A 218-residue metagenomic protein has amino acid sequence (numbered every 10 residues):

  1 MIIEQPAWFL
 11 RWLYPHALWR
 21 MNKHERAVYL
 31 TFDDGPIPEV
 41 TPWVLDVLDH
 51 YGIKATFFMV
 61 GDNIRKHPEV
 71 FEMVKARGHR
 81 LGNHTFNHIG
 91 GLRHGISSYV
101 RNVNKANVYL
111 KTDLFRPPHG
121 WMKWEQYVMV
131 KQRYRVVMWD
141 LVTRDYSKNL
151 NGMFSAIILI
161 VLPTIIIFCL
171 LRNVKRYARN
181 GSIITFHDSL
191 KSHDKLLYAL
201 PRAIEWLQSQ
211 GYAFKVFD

Functional and structural regions predicted by a protein language model:
I2-G91, S98, K111-T112, A213: Active-site beta->alpha N-cap acidic-glycine motif
R65-K66, A76, F86-A213, D218: Catalytic domains of cell-wall/extracellular-matrix polysaccharide-remodeling enzymes, centered on de-N-acetylation
